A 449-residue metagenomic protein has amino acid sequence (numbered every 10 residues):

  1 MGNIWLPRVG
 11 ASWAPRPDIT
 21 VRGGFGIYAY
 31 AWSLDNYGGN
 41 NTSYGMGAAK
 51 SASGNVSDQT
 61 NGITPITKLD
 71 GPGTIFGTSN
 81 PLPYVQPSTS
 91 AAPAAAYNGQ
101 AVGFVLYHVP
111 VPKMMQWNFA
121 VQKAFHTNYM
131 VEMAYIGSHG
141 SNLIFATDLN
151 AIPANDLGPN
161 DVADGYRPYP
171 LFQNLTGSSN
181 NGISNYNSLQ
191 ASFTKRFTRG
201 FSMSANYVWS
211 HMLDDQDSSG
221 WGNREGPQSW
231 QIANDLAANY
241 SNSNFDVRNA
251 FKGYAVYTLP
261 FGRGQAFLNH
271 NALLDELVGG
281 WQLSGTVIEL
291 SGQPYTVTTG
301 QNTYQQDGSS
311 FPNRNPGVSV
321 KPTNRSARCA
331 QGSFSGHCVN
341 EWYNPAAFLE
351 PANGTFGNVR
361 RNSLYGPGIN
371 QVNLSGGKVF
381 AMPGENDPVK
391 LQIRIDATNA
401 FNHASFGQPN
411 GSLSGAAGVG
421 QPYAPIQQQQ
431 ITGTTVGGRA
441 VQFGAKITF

Functional and structural regions predicted by a protein language model:
M1-R16, G222-E225: Signature of Gram-negative outer-membrane beta-barrel scaffolds
N3, P81-L82, P87-F449: Short, solvent-exposed micro-motifs at the edges of structured domains
A11, V21, G62, K68 (+1 more regions): Intrinsic N-terminal pre-sequences and regulatory tails
W13-D18, R196-R199: Secondary-structure transition/capping motifs at alpha-helix termini and the adjoining loop/turn into the next element
P17-T20, D387-V389: Short, surface-exposed helix-loop/turn micro-motifs enriched in polar/charged residues
D18-N61, S141-T147, S284-I288: Surface-exposed extracellular loop regions of Gram-negative outer-membrane beta-barrel proteins, predominantly
Q59-P72, F76, N324: Aromatic (Trp/Tyr) and acidic
